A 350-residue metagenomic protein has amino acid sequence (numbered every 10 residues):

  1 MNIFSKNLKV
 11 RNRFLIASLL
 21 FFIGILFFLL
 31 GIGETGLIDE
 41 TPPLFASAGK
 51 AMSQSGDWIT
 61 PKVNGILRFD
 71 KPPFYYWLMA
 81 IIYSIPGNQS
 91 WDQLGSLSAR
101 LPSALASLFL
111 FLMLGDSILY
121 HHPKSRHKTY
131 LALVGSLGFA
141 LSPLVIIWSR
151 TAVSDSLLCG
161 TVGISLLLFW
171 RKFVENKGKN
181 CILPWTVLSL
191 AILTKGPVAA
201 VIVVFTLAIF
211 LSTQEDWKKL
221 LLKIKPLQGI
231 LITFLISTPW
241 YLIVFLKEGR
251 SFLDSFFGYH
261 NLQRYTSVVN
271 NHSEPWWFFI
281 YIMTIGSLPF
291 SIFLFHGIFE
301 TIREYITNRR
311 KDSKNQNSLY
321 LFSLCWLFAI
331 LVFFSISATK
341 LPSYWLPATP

Functional and structural regions predicted by a protein language model:
N2-P350: Membrane-integral, polyisoprenol-dependent glycosyltransferases of the GT-C/oligosaccharyltransferase superfamily
